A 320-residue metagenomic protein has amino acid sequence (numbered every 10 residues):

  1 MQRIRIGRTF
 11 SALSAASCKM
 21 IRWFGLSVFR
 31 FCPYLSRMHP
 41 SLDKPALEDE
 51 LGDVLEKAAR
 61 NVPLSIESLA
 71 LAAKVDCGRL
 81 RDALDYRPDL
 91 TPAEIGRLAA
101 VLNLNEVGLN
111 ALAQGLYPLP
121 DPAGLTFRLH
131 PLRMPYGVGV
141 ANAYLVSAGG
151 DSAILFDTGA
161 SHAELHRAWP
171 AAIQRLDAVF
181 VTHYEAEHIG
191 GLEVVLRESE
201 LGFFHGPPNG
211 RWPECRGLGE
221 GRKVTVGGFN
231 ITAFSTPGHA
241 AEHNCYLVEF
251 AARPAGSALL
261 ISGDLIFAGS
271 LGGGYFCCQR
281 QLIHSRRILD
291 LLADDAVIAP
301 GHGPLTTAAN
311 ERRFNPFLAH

Functional and structural regions predicted by a protein language model:
F29-V62: A short, Lys/Arg-rich alpha-helix, primarily the initiator
H39-S41, S161, A241-H320: Metallo-beta-lactamase
S68-A70: Short alpha-helical "recognition helix" segments of helix-turn-helix
V75-L90: Recognition helix of helix-turn-helix/homeodomain-like DNA-binding domains that insert into the DNA major groove
D89, S161-N230: Active-site HxH/HxHxD metal-binding segment of metal-dependent hydrolases
A93-G108: DNA major-groove recognition helix of helix-turn-helix/homeodomain DNA-binding modules
L104-P118: Short C-terminal boundary/hinge segments that cap the last helix of small helical domains
D121-A171, Y246-S262, G269: Conserved beta-strand hairpin/beta-sheet module of binuclear metal-dependent hydrolase folds, prominently
